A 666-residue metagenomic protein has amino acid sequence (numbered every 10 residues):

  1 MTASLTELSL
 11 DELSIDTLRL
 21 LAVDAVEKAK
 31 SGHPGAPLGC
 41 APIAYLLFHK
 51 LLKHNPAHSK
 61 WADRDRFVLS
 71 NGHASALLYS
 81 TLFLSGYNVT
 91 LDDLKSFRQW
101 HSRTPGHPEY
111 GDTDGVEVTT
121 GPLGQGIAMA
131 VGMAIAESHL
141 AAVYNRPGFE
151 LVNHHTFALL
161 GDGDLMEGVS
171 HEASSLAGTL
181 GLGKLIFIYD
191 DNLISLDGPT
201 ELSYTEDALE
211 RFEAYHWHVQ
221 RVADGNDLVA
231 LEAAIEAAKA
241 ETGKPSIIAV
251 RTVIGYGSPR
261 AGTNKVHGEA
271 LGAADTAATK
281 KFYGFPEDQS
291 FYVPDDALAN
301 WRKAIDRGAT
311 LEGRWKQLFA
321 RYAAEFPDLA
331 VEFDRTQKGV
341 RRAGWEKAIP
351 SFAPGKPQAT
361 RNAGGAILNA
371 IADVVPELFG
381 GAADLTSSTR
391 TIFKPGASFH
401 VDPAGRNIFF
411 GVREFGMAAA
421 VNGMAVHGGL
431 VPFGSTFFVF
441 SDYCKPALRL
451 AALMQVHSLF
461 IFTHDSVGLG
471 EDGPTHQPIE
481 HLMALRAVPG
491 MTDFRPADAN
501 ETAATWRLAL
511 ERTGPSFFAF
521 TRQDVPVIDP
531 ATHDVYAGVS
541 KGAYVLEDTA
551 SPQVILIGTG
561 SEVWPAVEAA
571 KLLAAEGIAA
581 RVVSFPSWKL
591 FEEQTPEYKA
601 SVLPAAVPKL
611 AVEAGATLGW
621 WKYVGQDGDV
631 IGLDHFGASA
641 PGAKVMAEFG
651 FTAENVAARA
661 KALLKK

Functional and structural regions predicted by a protein language model:
M1-C40, L159-L160, D164-L165, I186 (+7 more regions): Conserved acidic/glycine
A29, D65-R66, V116-T119, F149-E167 (+5 more regions): A short, small-residue-rich loop immediately preceding and capping a beta-strand
C40-L180, R390-F393, M424: Cofactor-binding active-site loop characterized by glycine-rich and histidine/acidic residues
Y45-L51, T81-Y87, V131-A142, G178-L182 (+7 more regions): Alpha-helix C-terminal capping segments
N55-P56, S138-P147, V426-Y443, S458 (+1 more regions): Glycine-rich phosphate/pyrophosphate-binding loops and their adjacent beta-strand/loop elements at enzyme active sites
F97-R103, A383-S388, V412-F415, M454 (+1 more regions): Short glycine-enriched loops at secondary-structure junctions
Q99-G111, T119, I135, H139-A142 (+6 more regions): Thiamine diphosphate
